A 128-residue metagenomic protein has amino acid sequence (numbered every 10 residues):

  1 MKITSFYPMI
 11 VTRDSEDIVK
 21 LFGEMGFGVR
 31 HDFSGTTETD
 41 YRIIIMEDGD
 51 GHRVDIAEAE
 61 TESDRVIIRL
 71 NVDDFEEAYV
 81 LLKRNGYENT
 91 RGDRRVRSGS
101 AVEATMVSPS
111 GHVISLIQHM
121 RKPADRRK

Functional and structural regions predicted by a protein language model:
M1-V19, M25, V66-L70, I117-K128: N-terminal beta-strand motif that seeds the catalytic metal site of vicinal oxygen chelate
K2, M9-G51: Core segments of cupin and vicinal oxygen chelate
T4-D14, I44, A59-N85, V102-V107 (+1 more regions): Vicinal oxygen chelate
F27, E58-A59: Juxtamembrane helix-break-helix junctions at the cytosolic face of small multi-pass alpha-helical membrane proteins
D32-F33, Y79-K128: Vicinal oxygen chelate
G35-E38, E60-E62, R95-S98: A short beta-turn/loop motif at secondary-structure boundaries
V54-I56: A short acidic-to-branched-hydrophobic micro-motif
